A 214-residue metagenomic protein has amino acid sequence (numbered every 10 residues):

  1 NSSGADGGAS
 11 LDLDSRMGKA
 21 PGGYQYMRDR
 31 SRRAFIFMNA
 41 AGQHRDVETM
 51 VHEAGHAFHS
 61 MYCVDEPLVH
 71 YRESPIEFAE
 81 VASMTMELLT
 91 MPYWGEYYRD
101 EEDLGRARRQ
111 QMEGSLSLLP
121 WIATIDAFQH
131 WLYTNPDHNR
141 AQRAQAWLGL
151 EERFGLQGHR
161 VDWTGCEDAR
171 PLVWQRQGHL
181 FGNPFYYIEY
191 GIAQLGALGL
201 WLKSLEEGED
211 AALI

Functional and structural regions predicted by a protein language model:
N1-I214: Cation-handling catalytic/transport regions enriched in His/Asp/Glu
